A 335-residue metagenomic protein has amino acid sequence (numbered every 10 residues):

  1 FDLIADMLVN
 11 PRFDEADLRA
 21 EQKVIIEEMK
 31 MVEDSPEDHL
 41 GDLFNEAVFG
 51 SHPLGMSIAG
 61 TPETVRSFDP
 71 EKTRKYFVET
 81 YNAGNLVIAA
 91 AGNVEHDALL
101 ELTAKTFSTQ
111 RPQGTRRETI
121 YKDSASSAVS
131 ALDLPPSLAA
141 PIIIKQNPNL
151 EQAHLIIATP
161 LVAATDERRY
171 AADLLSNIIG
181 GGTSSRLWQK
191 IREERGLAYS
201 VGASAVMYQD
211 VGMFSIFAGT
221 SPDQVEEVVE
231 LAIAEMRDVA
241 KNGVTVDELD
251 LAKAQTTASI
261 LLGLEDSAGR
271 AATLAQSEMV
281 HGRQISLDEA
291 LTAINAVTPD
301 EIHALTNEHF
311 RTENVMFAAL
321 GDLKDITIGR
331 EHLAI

Functional and structural regions predicted by a protein language model:
F1-G114, I120-P135, K145, E151 (+4 more regions): Charge-rich, well-structured scaffold segments of protease-associated domains
T183-S184: Short Ser/Thr-interspersed hydrophobic loop/turn segments at strand-loop and sheet-helix junctions that line or gate
W188-Q189: Phosphate-proximal small/polar/acidic motifs at interfaces that engage nucleotide phosphates, polyphosphates
